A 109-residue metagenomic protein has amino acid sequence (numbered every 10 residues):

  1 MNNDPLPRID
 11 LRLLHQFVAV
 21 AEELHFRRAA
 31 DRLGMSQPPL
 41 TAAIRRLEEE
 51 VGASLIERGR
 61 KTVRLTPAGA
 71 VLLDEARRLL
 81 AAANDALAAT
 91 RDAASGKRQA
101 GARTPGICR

Functional and structural regions predicted by a protein language model:
M1-S36, T41-A43, L72: N-terminal short secondary-structure element
R12, R64, D85: Short, conserved clusters of charged catalytic residues that mark active-site and nucleotide-handling motifs
V18-A21, M35, I44, V63 (+2 more regions): Hydrophobic aliphatic residue packing
E48-L65: A short LG(V/I)-centered, amphipathic sequence patch enriched for acidic residue(s) preceding the LG motif
E50-V51, L72-G96, A100: Alpha-helical linker/hinge and terminal dimerization helices associated with HTH transcriptional regulators
K61, D92-R109: Interdomain hinge and pocket-entrance segments immediately C-terminal to HTH DNA-binding domains
